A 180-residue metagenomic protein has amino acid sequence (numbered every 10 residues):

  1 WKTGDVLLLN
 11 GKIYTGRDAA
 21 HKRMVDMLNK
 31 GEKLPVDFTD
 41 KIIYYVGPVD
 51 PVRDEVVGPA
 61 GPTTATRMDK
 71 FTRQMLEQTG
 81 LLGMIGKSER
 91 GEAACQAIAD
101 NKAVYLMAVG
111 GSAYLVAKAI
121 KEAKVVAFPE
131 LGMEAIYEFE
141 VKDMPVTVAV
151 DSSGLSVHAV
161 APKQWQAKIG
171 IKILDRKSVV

Functional and structural regions predicted by a protein language model:
V6, K12-G16, S152: Short, charged beta-turn/beta-strand-edge "cap" motif at the junction between a beta-strand and an adjacent loop
G11, V46-P48, V150: Pocket-edge structural micro-motifs
T15-M144: Feature captures the catalytic cores and cofactor-binding loops of soluble hydro-lyases/lyases that act on carboxylate
K118-R176: C-terminal binding/interaction regions
V179-V180: Conserved small/polar residues in nucleotide/adenosyl-binding loops
